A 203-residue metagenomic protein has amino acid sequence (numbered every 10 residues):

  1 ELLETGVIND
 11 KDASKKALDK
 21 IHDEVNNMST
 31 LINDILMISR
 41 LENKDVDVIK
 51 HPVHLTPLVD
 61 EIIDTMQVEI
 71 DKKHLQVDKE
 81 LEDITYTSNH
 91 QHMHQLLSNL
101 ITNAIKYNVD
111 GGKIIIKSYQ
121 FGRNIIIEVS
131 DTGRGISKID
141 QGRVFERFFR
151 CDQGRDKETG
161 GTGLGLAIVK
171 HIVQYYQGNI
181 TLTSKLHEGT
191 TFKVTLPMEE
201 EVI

Functional and structural regions predicted by a protein language model:
D23-M28: Short alpha-helical segment of the dimerization/phosphotransfer core of two-component systems
I49-D64, D78: A conserved beta-strand-to-alpha-helix junction within the catalytic ATP-binding
E69-D78: Short conserved segments within the C-terminal catalytic ATPase subdomain
A104-I105: Short helix-loop "hinge" at the ATP-lid/N-box region of the Bergerat-fold HATPase_c
G111-R123: Short beta-strand/loop element within the Bergerat-fold HATPase_c
I136-F148: Short conserved segment of the HATPase_c
Q177-G178: Conserved glycine-rich
